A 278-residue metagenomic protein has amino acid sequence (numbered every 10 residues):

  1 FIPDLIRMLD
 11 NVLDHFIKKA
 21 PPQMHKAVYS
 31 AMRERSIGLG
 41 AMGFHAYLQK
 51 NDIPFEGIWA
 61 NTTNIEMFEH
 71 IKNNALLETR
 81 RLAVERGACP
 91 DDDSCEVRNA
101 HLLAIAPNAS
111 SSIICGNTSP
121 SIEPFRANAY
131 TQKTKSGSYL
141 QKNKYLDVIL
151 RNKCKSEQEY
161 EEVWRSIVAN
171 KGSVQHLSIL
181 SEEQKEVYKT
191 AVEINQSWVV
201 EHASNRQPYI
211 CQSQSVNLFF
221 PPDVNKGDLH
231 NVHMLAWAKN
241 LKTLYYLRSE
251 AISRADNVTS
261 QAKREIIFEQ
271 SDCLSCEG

Functional and structural regions predicted by a protein language model:
P3-R7, M32-G43, T62, E66 (+7 more regions): Conserved active-site and cofactor/substrate-binding residues in soluble primary-metabolism enzymes
D4-V28, M32, S36, L48-N108 (+2 more regions): Internal maturation/activation junctions in enzymes
L9-K19, L103-E265, E277-G278: Catalytic alpha/beta core of large soluble enzyme barrels
G38-G43, G87, S121, G172: Glycine-centered small-residue hotspots that permit tight backbone geometry or close packing
A41-F55, S173-L180: Short, compositionally biased low-complexity segments
A46-L48, A60, N117, L244: Ubiquitous "structural anchor" signal
N99, S215, C273: A residue-level signal for beta-strand positions that form part of recognition/binding surfaces within mature
E265-D272: Intrinsically disordered, low-complexity regulatory segments in eukaryotic proteins
